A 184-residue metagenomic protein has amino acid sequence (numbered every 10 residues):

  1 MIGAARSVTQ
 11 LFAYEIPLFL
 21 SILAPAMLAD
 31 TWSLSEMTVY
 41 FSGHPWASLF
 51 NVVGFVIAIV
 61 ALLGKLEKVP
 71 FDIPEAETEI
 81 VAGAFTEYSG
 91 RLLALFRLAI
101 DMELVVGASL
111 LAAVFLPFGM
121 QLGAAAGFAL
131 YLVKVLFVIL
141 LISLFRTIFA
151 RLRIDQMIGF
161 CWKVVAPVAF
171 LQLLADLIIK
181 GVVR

Functional and structural regions predicted by a protein language model:
M1-R184: Alpha-helical transmembrane segments of multi-pass membrane proteins predominantly involved in bioenergetics
